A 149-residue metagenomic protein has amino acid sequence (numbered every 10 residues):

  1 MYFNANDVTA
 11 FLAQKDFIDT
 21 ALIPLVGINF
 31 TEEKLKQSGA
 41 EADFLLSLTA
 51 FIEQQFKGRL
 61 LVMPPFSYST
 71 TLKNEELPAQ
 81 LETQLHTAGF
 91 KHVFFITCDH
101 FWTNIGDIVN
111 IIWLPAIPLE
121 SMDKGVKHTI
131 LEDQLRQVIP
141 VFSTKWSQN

Functional and structural regions predicted by a protein language model:
M1-N149: Extended, histidine- and acidic-residue-enriched regions that form the cofactor-binding/catalytic faces
